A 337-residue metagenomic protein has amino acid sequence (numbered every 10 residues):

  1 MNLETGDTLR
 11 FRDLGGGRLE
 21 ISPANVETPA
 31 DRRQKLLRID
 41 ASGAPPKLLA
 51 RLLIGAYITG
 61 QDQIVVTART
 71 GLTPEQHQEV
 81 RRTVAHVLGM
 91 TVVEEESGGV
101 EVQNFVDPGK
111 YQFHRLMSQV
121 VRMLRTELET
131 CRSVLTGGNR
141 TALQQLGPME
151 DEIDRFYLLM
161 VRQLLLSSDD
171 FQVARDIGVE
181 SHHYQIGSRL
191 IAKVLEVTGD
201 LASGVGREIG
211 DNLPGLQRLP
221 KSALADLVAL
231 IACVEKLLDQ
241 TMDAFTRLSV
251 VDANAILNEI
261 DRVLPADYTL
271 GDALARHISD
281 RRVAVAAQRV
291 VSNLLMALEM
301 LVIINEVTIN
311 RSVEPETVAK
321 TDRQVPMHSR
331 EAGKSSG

Functional and structural regions predicted by a protein language model:
N2-G337: Cytosolic, long alpha-helical scaffolding segments
